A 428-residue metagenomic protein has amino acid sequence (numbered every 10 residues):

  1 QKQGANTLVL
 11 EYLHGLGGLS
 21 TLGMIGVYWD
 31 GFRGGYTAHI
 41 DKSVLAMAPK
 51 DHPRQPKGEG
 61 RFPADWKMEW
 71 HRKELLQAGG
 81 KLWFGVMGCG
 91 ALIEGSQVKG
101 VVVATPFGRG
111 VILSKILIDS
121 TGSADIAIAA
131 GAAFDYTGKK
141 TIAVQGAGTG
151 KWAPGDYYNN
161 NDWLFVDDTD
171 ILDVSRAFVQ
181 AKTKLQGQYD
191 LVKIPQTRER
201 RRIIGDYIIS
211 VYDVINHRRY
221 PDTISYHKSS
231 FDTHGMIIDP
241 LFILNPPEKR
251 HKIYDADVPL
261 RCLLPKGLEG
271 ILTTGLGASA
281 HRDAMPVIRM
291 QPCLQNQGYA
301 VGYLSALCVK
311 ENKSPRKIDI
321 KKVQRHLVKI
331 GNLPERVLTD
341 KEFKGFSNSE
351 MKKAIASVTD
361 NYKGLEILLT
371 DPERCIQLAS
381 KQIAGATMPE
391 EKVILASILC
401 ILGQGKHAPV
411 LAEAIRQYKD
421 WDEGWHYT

Functional and structural regions predicted by a protein language model:
Q1-A5, A129: Alpha-helix C-terminal capping segments
A5-N6, L10-G90, E94, D135 (+2 more regions): Conserved N-terminal/central alpha/beta ligand/cofactor-binding core
L13, G60-A64, M68, V287 (+2 more regions): Solvent-exposed, acidic/flexible segments
I40-V44, M68, G85, C89 (+5 more regions): Flavin (FAD/FMN)-binding glycine-rich loop and adjacent Rossmann-like elements that form
Q77, P106, K341-I376, E390-E391: Amphipathic heptad-repeat coiled-coil/leucine-zipper-like oligomerization helices
G95-V101: Short, hydrophobic/aromatic-rich segments at coil-to-beta transitions
M351-A356, L378-Q382, V410-I415: Buried hydrophobic core positions in alpha-solenoid tandem helical repeats
D360-E373, K381-G385, E390-Q404, E423-T428: Structural detector for internal amphipathic alpha-helices that build alpha-solenoid repeat scaffolds
